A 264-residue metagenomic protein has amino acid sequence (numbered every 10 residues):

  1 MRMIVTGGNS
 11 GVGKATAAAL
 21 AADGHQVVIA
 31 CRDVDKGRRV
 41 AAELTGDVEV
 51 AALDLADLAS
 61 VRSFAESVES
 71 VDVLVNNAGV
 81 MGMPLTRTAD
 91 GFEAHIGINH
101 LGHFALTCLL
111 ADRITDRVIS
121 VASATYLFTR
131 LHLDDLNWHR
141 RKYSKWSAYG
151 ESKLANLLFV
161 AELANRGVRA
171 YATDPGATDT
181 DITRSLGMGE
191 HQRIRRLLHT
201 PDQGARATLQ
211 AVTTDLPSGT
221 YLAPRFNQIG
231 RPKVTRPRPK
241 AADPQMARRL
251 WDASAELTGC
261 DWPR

Functional and structural regions predicted by a protein language model:
M1-T183, C260-R264: Rossmann-fold NAD(P)H-dependent dehydrogenase/reductase core
F92, E190-H191, R236-A241: Short glycine-enriched, charge-decorated loop/helix-capping segments at active-site entrances that position
I114, V212-L216, T258: Short, hydrophobic alpha-helical segments
L131-N137, S185-G187, L222-P232: Short, flexible, mixed-charge acidic loops at enzyme active sites
K142-Y149, Q192-H199, P239-K240: A short acidic, glycine-rich active-site loop that binds or catalyzes chemistry on phosphate/adenosine moieties
S152, R193-V234, P244-R248, D252: C-terminal helical subdomain
D179-I194: A glycine/serine/threonine-rich, flexible loop-to-helix segment that serves as the NAD(P) cofactor-binding "lid"
P239-R264: C-terminal amphipathic/interface module of NAD(P)-dependent oxidoreductases and related NAD-binding regulators
